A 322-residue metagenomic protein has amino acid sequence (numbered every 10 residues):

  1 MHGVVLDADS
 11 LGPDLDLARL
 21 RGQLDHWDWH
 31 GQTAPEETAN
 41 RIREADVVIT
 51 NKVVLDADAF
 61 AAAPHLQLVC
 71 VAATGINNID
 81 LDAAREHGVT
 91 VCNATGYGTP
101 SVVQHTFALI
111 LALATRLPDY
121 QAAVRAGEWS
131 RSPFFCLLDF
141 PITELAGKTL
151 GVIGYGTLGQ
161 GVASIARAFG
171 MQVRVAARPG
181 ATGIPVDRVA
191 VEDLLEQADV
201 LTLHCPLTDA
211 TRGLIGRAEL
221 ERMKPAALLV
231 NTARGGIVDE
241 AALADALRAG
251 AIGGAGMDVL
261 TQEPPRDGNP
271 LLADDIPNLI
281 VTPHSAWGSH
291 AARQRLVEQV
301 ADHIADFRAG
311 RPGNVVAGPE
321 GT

Functional and structural regions predicted by a protein language model:
M1-V47, G170, R174: N-terminal glycine-/charge-rich "phosphate-binding" loop or analogous flexible N-terminal tail
D56-A61, Q172, R178-P270: Rossmann-like adenosine-cofactor binding region
A72-A73, V89-P100, A177, A233: Short beta->alpha connector loops at strand-helix junctions that form conserved, small/polar/Pro-enriched
H87, T95-T149: Phosphate-binding beta-alpha-beta segment of Rossmann-like dinucleotide-binding domains, i.e., the NAD(P)
V91, A226, T232-T322: Rossmann-like dinucleotide-binding domain for NAD(H)/NADP(H)
L158: Hydrophobic/small residue at the entry helix of a nucleotide-binding pocket
